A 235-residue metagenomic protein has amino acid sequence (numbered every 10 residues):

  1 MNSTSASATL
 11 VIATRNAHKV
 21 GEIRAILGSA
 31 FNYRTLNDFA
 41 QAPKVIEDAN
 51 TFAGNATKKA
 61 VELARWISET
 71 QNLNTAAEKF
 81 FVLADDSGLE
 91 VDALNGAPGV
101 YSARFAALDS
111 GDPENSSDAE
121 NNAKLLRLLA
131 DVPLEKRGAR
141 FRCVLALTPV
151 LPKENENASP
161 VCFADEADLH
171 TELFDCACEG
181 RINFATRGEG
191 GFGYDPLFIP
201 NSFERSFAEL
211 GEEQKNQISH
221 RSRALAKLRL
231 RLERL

Functional and structural regions predicted by a protein language model:
N2-V11, A17-R34, D38-L235: Anionic-ligand binding patches
